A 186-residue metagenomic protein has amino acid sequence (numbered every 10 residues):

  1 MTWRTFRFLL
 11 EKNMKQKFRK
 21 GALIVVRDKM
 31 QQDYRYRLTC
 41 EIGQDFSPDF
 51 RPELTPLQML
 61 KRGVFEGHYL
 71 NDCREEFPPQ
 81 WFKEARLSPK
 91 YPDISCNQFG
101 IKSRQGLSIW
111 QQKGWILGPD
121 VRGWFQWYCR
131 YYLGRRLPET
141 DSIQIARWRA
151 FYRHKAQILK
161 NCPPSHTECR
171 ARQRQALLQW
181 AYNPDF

Functional and structural regions predicted by a protein language model:
F6-F8: Aromatic (phenylalanine/tyrosine) cluster motif
K12-N13: Polybasic, lysine-rich low-complexity intrinsically disordered segments
K17-P119, G123, H154-A176: Compositionally biased, intrinsically disordered low-complexity regions enriched for acidic
C73, Y132-R136, D185: Eukaryotic basic, amphipathic alpha-helical target segments in cytosolic regions
L117-Y132, P138: Interface elements of modular peptide-recognition networks comprising either
Y131-K155: Short linear, low-complexity motifs centered on an aromatic residue
L178, Y182-P184: Charged, low-complexity intrinsically disordered segments
